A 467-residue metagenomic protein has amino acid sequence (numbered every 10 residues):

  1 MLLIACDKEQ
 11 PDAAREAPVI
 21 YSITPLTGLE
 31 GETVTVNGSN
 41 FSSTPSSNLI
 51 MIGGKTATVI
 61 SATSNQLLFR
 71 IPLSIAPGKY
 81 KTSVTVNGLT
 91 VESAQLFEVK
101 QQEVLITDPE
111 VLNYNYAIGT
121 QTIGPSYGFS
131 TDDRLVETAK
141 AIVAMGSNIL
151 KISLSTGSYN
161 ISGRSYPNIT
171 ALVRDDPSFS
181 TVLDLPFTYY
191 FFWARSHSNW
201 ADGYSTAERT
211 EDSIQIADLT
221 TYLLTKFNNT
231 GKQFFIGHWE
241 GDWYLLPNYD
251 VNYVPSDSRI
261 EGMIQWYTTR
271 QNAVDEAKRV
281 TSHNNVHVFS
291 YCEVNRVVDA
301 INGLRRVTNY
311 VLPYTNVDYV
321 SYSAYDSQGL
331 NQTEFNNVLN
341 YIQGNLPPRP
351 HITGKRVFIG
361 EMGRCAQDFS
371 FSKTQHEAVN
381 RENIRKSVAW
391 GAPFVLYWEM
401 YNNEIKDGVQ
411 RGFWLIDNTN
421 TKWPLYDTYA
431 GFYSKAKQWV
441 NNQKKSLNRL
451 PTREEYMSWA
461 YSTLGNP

Functional and structural regions predicted by a protein language model:
D7-V104: Ser/Thr/Pro-rich low-complexity tracts
G128-N160, S178-F191, V395: Catalytic domains of carbohydrate-active enzymes, especially glycoside hydrolases
S130, S162-L172, T181-V182, T374-A378 (+2 more regions): Aromatic-rich peripheral "rim/lid" segments of glycoside hydrolase catalytic domains that contact and position glycan
I152, P186-W200, V288, C292-V338: Aromatic- and acid-rich polysaccharide-binding/catalytic face of secreted or lumenal carbohydrate-active enzymes
S198, L245-D250, P348-N380, Y397-I416: Active-site clefts of carbohydrate-active enzymes
L223-D257, N285-V294: Active-site groove signature of glycoside hydrolases
G237-W239, I264-L304, G354-E361, V395-M400: Aromatic-lined carbohydrate-recognition surfaces of secreted/lumenal glycan-active proteins
Y314-S370: Glycoside hydrolase catalytic-domain groove-lining segments
